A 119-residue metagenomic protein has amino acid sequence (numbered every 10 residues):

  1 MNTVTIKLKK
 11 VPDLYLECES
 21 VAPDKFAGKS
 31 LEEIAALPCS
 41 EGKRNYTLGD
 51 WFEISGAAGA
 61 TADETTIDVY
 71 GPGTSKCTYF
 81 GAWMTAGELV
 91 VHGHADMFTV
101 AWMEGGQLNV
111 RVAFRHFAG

Functional and structural regions predicted by a protein language model:
M1-G119: Charge-rich, low-hydrophobicity low-complexity segments
